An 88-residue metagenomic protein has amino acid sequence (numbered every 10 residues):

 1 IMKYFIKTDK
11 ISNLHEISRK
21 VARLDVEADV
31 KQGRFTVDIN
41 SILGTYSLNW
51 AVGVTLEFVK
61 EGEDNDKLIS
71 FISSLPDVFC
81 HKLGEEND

Functional and structural regions predicted by a protein language model:
I1-T8: Short glycine-/aliphatic-rich beta-strand segments at the starts of folded cytosolic domains
M2, L24-V26, W50-V54: A generic structural signal for short beta-strands and their flanking turns/coil linkers
I11-L24, F35-W50, D66-S70: Amphipathic alpha-helical interaction surfaces in cytosolic regulatory modules
R19-L24, A28-D29, L83-N87: N-terminal intrinsically disordered, cationic/polar leader segments that include organellar targeting peptides
E27-D29, T36, T55: Residues at or immediately flanking beta-strands
G33-R34, E61: Short, ordered loop/turn segments at secondary-structure junctions
R34-D38, G84-D88: Short proline/glycine- and acidic-rich turn/helix-capping motifs at secondary-structure junctions
G53-N87: C-terminal structural segments of small proteins and small subunits
